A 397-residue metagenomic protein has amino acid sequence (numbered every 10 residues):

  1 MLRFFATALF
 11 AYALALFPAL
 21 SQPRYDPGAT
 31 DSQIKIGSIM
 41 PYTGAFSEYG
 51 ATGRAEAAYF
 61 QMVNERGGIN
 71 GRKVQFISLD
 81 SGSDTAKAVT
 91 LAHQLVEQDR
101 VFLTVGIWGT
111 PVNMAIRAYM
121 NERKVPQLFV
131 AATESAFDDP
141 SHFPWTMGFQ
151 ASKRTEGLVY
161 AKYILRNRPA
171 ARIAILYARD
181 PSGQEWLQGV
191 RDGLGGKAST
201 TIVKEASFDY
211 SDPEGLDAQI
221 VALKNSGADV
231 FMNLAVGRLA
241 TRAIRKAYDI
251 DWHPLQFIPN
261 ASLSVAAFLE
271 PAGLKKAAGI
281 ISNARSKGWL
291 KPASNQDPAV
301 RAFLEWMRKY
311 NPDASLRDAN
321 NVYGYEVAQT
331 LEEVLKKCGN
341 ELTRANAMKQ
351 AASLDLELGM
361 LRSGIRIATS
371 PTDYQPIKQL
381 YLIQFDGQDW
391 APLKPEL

Functional and structural regions predicted by a protein language model:
M1-I34, L397: Short, low-complexity disordered leader/linker segments with a strong preference for bacterial N-terminal type II
Q22-Y25, Q33, E48-R54, R66-D139 (+3 more regions): Beta-alpha junction/loop-to-helix N-cap segments that form part of ligand/metal-binding clefts
R24-A57, L79-A86, W108-G109, L176-Q184 (+2 more regions): Extracytoplasmic "Venus flytrap"
S32-K35, G71-Q75, Q98-L103, E122-Q127 (+6 more regions): Loop/turn elements at helix/coil->beta-strand transitions in domains of secreted/extracellular proteins
K87-T90, S135-D138, F143-D251, S294-R301: Extracellular/periplasmic Venus flytrap/periplasmic-binding protein
L95-W108, L128-V130, R172-Y177, G227-G237 (+3 more regions): Periplasmic-binding protein-like
A247-Y323, P392-E396: Extracellular/periplasmic periplasmic-binding protein-like sensory domains
K309-V322, T330-W390: Segments of small-molecule ligand-sensing domains
